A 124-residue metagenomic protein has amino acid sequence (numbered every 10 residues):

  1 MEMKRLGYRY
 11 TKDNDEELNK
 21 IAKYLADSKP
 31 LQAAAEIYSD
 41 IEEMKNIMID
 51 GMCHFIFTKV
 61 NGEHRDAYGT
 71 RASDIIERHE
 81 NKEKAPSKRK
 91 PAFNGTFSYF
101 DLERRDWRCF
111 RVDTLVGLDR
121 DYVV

Functional and structural regions predicted by a protein language model:
E2-Y24: Eukaryotic low-complexity, non-globular regulatory regions
Y24-M44: Mixed-charge, Lys/Arg-rich low-complexity intrinsically disordered regions
I49-F57: A short, Trp-centered hydrophobic/proline-enriched beta-strand micro-motif
R65: Short basic/aromatic-enriched segments
G69-T70, R111: Single-stranded nucleic acid-binding surfaces, predominantly the OB-fold ssDNA-binding core
T70-D106: Acidic, aromatic-enriched beta-alpha/helix-loop junctions
N94-V124: Short, compact, well-ordered microdomains
